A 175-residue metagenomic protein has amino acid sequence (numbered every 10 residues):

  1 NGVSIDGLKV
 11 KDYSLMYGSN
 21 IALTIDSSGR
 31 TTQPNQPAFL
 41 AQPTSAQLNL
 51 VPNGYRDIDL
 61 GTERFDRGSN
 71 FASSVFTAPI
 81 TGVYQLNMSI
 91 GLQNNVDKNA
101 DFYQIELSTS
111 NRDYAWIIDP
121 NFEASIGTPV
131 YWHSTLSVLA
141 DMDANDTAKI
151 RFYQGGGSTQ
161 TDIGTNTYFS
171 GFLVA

Functional and structural regions predicted by a protein language model:
N1-P34, G156: Beta-strand-rich receptor-binding modules of extracellular spikes/adhesins
Y17, S27-N99, I105, T109 (+2 more regions): Terminal (often C-terminal
I21, A72-S74, V138: Short, conserved secondary-structure segments in the cores of folded domains
P79-T81, L107-Y114, A140-T147: A short, structured loop/turn motif at beta-sheet edges
A115-N121, S134: Acidic/polar, compositionally biased interaction segments
I126-T147: Short, surface-exposed tryptophan/glycine-enriched loops that mediate extracellular molecular recognition
R151-S158: Short beta-strand-plus-loop segments that form exposed binding edges in beta-rich domains
